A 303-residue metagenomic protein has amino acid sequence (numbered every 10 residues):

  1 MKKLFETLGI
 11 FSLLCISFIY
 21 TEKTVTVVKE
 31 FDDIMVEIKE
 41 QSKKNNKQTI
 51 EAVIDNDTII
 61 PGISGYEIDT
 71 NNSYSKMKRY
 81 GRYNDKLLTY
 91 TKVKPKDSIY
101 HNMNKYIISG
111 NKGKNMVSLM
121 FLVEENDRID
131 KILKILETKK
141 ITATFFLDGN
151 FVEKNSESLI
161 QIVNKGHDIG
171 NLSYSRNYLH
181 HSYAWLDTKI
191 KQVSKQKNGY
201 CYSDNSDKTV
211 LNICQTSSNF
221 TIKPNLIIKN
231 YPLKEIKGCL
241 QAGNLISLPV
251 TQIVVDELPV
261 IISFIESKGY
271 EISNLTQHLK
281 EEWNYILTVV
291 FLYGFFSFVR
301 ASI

Functional and structural regions predicted by a protein language model:
M1, K139, N155-S156, E257 (+1 more regions): Residue-level recognition of alpha-helix termini/interfacial anchor residues
K2-L119, D127, I272-V299: N-terminal pre-catalytic segment of deacetylase/amide-hydrolase enzymes
N102-Y106, I227-E235: A short, well-structured beta->alpha microelement
N115-V117, N126-L133, E137-Y231, A242-L245: Metal-dependent polysaccharide deacetylase catalytic core of the NodB/CE4 family, i.e., the active-site-bearing domain
F146-L147, P224-L226, E271-K280: A generic structural motif
H181, L258-V260, Y285-L287: Histidine/acidic-residue-rich catalytic or RNA/ligand-binding cores of hydrolases and nuclease-related proteins
L233-L279: Catalytic grooves of carbohydrate-active enzymes
